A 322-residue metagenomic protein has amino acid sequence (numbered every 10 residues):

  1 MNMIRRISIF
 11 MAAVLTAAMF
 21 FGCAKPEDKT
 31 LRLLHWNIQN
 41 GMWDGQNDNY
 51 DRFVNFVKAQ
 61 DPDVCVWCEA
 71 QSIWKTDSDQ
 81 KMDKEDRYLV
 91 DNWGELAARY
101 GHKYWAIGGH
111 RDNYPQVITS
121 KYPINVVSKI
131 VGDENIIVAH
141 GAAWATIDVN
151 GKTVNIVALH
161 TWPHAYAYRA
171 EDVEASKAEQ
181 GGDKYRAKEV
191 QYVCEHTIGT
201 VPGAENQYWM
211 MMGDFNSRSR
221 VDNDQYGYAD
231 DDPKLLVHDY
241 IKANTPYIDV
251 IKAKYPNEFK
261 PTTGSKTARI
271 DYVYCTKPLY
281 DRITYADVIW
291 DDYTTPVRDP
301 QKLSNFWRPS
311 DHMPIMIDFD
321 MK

Functional and structural regions predicted by a protein language model:
M1-M11: Bacterial N-terminal signal peptides that target proteins for export
F10-M19: Bacterial N-terminal signal peptides
G22-R99, H110-N113, D311, D320-K322: N-terminal, active-site-proximal structural segment of metallo-dependent hydrolase catalytic domains
T30-M42, I130, T153-P163, E179: Active-site-proximal beta-strand elements of phosphoester/diester hydrolases
C68-A165: Structured beta-strand-rich core segments of catalytic domains in phosphoester-bond hydrolases
I130, G199-M210, S217-K322: Metal-dependent phosphoester-hydrolase catalytic domains
D148, N155, G181-N216: His/acidic metal-ligating clusters that form di-metal
Y166-K184: A solvent-exposed, charged loop/short amphipathic helix patch at secondary-structure junctions
